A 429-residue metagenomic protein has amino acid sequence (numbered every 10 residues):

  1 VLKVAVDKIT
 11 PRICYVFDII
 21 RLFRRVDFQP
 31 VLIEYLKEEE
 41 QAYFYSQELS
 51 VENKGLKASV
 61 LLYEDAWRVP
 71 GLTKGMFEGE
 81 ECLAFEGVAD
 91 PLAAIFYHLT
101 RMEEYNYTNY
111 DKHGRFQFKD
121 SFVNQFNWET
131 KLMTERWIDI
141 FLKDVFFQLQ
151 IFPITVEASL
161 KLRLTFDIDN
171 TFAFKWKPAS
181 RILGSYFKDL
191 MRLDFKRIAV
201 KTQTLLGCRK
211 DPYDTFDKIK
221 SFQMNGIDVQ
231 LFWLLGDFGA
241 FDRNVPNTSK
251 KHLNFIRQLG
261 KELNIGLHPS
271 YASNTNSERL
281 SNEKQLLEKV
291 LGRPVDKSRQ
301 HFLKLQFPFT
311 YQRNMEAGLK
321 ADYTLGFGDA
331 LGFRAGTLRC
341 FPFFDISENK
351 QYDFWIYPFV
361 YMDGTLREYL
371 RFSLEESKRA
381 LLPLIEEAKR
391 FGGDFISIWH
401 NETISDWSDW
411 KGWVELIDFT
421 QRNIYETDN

Functional and structural regions predicted by a protein language model:
V1-T248, R339, I346-N429: Terminal accessory/targeting
L2, V6-I9, I13, A272-Q351 (+1 more regions): Catalytic domains of cell-wall/extracellular-matrix polysaccharide-remodeling enzymes, centered on de-N-acetylation
R25, G114, E262, G266 (+2 more regions): Glycine-centered flexibility motif
D167, H268, N314: Conserved hydrophobic/aromatic pocket- or pore-lining residues that grip, position, or stack substrates in active sites
N170-F174, F195-R197, D217-Q306, N401: Metal-dependent polysaccharide deacetylase catalytic core of the NodB/CE4 family, i.e., the active-site-bearing domain
G266-L267, T324-F327, I398-E402: Short acidic/histidine-rich active-site segments
